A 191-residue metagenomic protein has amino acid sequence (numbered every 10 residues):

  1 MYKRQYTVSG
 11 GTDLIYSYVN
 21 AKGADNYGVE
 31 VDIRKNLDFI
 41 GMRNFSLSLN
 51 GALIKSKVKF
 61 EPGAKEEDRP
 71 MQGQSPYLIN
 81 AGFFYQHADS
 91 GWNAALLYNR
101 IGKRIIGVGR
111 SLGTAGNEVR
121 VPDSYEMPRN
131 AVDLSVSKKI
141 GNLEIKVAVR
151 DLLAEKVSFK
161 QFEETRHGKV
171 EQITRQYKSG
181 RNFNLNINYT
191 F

Functional and structural regions predicted by a protein language model:
M1-Y2: Conserved small/polar residues in nucleotide/adenosyl-binding loops
Q5-I15, P62-P70, R110-V119, S158-V170: Flexible, surface-exposed loop regions and adjacent strand-edge segments of Gram-negative outer-membrane beta-barrel
T12-V108, N188-T190: Gram-negative outer-membrane beta-barrel transporters
N20-K22, Q72, Y125, I173-Q176: Alpha-helix initiation/capping motif
P76-N80, A131, N182: Transmembrane beta-barrel architecture of outer membranes
A88, R100-G113, S137-F191: C-terminal beta-signal and adjacent terminal beta-strands/loops of Gram-negative outer-membrane beta-barrel proteins
V119-Y125, V132-S135: Short, glycine/charged-rich beta-strand-loop motifs at protein surfaces that mediate ligand recognition and catalysis
